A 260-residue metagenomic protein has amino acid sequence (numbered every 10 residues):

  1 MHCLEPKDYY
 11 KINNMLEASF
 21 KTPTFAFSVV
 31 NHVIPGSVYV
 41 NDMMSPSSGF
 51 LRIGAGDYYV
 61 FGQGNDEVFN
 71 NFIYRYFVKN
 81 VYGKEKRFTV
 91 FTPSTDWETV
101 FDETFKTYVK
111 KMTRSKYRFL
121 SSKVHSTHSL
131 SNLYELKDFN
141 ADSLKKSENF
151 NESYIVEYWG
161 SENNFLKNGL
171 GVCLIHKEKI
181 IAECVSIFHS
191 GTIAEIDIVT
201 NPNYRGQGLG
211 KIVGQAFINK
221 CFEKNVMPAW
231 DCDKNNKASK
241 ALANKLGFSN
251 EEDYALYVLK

Functional and structural regions predicted by a protein language model:
M1-T22, S122-G160: Short amphipathic alpha-helix that is part of the acyltransferase structural core
V30-P46, N163-V172, A194: A short helix-loop-beta-strand connector motif used in the catalytic cores of GNAT acetyltransferases and, in some
G36, D42-A141: Acyl-donor-binding surface of acyltransferase catalytic domains
S45-S47, K179-A182, A238: Glycine-rich acetyl-CoA-binding "A-motif" of GNAT/NAT acetyltransferases
E67-F77, G206-K220, A241-K245: Conserved acetyl-CoA-binding loop-helix of GNAT-fold acetyltransferases
D96-Y108, K211, K234-E252: Conserved active-site alpha-helix within GNAT-family acetyltransferase domains
G160-I193, D197-N201: A conserved beta-strand-loop-helix scaffold within acyl/acetyltransferase catalytic domains
I198, P228-C232: Conserved hydrophobic beta-strand within the GNAT/NAT acetyltransferase core sheet that lines the active-site cleft
